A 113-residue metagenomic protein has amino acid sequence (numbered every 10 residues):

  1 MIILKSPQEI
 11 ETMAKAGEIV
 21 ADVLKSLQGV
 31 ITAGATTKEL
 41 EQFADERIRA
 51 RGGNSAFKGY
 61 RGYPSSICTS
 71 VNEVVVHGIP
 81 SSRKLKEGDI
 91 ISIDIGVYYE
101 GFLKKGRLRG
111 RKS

Functional and structural regions predicted by a protein language model:
M1-S113: Active-site neighborhoods and metal-handling regions in enzymes and metal-associated proteins
